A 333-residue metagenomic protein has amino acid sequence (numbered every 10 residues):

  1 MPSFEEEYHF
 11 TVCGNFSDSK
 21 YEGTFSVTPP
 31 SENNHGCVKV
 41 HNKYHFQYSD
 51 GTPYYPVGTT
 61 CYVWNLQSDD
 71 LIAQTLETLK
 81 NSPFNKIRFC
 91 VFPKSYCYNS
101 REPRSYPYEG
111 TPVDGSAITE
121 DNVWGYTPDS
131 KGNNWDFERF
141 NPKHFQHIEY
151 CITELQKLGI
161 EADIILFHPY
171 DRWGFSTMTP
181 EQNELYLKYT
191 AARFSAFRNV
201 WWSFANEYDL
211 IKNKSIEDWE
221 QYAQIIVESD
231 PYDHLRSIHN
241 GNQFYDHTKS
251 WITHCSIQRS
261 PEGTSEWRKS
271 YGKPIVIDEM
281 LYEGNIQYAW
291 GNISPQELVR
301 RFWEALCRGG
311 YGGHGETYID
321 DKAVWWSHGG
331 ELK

Functional and structural regions predicted by a protein language model:
M1-P30: Ligand-binding face of N-terminal immunoglobulin V-set domains in extracellular IgSF glycoproteins
S3, V12-G14, T60, P93 (+1 more regions): A mature extracytoplasmic/lumenal domain signature
E5-E7, V63-N65, N285: A short local loop/turn or secondary-structure capping micro-motif enriched for an aromatic residue
E6, G58, P83, G309-G310 (+1 more regions): Glycine-centered flexibility sites
Y21, V200, G310-Y311: Structural detector for hydrophobic anchor residues on beta-strands
P30-G263: Active-site mouth of glycoside hydrolases
D233, K249-E331: Catalytic-core region of carbohydrate-active enzymes that cleave or remodel glycosidic bonds
